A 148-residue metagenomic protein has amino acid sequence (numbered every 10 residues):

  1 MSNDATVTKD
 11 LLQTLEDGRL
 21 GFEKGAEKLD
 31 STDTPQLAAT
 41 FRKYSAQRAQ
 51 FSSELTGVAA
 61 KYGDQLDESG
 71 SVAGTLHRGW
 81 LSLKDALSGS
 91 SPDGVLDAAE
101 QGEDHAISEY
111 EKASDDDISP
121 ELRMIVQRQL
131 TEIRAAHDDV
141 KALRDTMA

Functional and structural regions predicted by a protein language model:
M1-S2, A148: Basic/polar N-terminal segments that are highly enriched at the extreme N-terminus, encompassing both cleavable
S2-T32, D93-D117: Alpha-helical bundle segments that constitute or directly flank the non-heme di-iron/ferroxidase center
D4-T14, T34-S53, P92-L96, E121-I133: Alpha-helical scaffold segments that form or flank carboxylate-/histidine-based iron centers
L12, E16-R19, R42-S45, A49-S52 (+5 more regions): Generic structural concept
R19, A26, S52, A59 (+5 more regions): A structural signal for well-ordered alpha-helices, especially hydrophobic packing surfaces of coiled-coils
A38-A73, V140-L143, M147: Conserved alpha-helical segments that form or flank metal/cofactor-binding pockets of metalloenzymes
G57-I107: Carboxylate-rich helix-loop segments that flank metal/cofactor sites and access channels in metalloenzymes
V95, A99-A148: Preference for long, well-ordered alpha-helical segments
